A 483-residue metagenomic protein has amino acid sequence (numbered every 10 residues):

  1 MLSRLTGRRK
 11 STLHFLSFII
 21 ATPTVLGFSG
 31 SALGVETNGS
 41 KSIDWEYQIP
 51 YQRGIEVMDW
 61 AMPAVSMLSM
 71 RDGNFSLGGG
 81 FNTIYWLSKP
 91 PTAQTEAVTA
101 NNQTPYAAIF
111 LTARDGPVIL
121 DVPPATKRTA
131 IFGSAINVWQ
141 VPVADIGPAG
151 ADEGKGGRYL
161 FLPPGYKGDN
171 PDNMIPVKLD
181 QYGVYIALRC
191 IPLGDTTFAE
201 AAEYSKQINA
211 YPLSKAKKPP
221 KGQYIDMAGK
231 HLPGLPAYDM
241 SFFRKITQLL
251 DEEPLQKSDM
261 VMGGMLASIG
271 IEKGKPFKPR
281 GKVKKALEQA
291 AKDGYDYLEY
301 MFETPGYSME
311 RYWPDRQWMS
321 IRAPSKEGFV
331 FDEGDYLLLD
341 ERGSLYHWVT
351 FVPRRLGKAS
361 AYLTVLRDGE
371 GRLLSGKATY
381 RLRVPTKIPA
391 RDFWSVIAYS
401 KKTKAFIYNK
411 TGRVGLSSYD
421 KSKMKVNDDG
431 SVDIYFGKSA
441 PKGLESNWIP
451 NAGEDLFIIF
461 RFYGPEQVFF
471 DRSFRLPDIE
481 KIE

Functional and structural regions predicted by a protein language model:
M1-T12: N-terminal secretory signal peptides that target proteins for export/translocation
K10, H14-S17, I43, Y47: Generic alpha-helix initiation/capping and coil-helix boundary signal
L16-G27: Bacterial N-terminal signal peptides
G27-G34: Boundary at the C-terminal end of the N-terminal hydrophobic targeting segment
V35-E483: A compositional/structural signature for long, glycine/proline-rich flexible linkers and loops on extracytoplasmic
